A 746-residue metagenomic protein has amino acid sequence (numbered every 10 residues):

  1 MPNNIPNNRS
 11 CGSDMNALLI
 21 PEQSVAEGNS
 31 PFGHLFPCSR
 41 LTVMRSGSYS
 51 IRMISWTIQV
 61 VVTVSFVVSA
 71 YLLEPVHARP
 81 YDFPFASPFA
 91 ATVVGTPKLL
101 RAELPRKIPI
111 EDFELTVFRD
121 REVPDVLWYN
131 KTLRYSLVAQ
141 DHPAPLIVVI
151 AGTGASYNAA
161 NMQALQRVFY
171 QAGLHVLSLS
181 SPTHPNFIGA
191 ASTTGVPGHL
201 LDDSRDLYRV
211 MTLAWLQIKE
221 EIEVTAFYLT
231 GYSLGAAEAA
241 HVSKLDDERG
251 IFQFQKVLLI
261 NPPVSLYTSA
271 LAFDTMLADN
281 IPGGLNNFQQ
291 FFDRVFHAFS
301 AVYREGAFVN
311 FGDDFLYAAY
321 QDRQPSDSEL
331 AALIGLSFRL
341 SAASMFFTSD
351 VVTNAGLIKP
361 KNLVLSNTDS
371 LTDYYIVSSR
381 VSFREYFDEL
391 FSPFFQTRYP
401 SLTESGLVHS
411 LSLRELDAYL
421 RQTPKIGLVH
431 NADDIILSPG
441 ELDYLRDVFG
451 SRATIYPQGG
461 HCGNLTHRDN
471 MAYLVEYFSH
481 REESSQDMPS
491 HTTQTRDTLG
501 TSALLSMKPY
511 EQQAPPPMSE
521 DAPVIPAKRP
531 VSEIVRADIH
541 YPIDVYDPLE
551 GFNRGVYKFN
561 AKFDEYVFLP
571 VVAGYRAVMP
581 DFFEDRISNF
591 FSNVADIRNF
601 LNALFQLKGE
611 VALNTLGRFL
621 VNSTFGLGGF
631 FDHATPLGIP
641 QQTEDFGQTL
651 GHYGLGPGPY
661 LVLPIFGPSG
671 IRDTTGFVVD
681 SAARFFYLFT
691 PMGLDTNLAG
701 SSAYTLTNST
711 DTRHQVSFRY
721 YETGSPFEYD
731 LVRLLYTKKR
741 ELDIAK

Functional and structural regions predicted by a protein language model:
A90-H142: N-terminal cap/lid segment of alpha/beta-hydrolase-fold proteins
V138-H184: Short, surface-exposed "cap/lid" segments of acyl-processing enzymes
V196-K219: Alpha/beta-hydrolase active-site loop
L245-D373: Alpha/beta-hydrolase-fold enzymes
Q422, G427-H430: Short beta-strand/loop motif that positions the catalytic acidic residue of the alpha/beta-hydrolase fold
I435-E441: Conserved alpha/beta-hydrolase "acid-adjacent" motif
G459-N470: Catalytic histidine-centered segment of alpha/beta-hydrolase-like enzymes
M488, T492-Q606, G700-K746: N-terminal targeting leaders of membrane proteins
